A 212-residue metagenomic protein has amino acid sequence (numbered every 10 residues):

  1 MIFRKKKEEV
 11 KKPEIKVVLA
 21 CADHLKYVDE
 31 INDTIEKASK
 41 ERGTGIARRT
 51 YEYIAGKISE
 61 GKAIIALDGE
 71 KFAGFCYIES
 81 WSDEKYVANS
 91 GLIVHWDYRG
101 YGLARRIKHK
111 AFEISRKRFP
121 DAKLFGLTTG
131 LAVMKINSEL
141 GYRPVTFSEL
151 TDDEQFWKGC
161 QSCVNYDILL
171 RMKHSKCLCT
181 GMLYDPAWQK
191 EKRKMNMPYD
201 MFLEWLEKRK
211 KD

Functional and structural regions predicted by a protein language model:
M1-P13, R116-D212: Terminal substrate-recognition subdomain of acyl/acetyltransferases
I2-Y51, I65-D68, K194: Short amphipathic alpha-helix that is part of the acyltransferase structural core
L19-A22, V94, T128: Conserved residues at beta->alpha junctions
N32-W96: A conserved beta-strand-loop-helix scaffold within acyl/acetyltransferase catalytic domains
V94, G100-S115, L124: Conserved acetyl-CoA-binding loop-helix of GNAT-fold acetyltransferases
